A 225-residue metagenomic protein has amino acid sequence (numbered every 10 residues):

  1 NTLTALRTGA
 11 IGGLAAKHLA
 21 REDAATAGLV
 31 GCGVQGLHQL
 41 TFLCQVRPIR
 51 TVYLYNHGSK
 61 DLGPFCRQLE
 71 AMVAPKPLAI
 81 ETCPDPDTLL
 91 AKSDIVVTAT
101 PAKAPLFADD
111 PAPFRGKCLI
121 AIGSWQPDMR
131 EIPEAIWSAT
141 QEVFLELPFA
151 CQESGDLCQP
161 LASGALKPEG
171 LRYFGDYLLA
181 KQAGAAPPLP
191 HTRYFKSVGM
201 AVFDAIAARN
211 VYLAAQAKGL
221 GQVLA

Functional and structural regions predicted by a protein language model:
N1-A16: A glycine-rich, Thr/Ser-enriched phosphate-binding loop motif common to dinucleotide/cofactor-binding enzymes
G12, A20-C44, N56-D61: Glycine-rich adenosine-cofactor-binding loop
A16-E22, P111-A112: Glycine-rich helix-loop-beta junction characteristic of Rossmann-like nucleotide cofactor-binding loops
T26, P48-T51, A79, E142: Residues at the starts of beta-strands that form the adenosine-phosphate
Q45-V73: NAD(P)-binding Rossmann-fold cofactor-contacting core
P75, A79-A165: Rossmann-like adenosine-cofactor binding region
D128-A225: Adenosine-phosphate binding glycine-rich loop
